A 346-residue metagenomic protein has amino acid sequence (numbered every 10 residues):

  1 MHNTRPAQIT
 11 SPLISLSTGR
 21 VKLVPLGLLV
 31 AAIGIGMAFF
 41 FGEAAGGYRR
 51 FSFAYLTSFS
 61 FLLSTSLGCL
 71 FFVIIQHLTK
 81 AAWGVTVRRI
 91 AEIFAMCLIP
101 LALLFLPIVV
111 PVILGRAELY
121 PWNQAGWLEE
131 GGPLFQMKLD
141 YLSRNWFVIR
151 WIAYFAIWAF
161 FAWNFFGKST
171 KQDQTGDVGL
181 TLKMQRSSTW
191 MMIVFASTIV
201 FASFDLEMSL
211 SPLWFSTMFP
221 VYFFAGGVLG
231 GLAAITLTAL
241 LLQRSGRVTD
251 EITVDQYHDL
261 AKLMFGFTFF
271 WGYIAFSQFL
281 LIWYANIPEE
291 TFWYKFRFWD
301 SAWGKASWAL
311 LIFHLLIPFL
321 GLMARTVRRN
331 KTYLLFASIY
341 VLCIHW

Functional and structural regions predicted by a protein language model:
H2-G68: N-terminal signal-anchor module of multipass membrane proteins
T18-A45, K138-F313, T326-V327: Long, contiguous internal "core" modules enriched in hydrophobic/ aromatic residues
S52, F59-Q174, M191: Transmembrane-helix bundle segments that line or gate the permeation/cavity pathway in multi-pass membrane proteins
S52-S58, V87-R89, P212-F224, F336: Non-cytosolic membrane-interface motifs at loop->transmembrane helix junctions
F71, Q278, C343-I344: Functional transmembrane alpha-helices
A233, A309-G321, I344-W346: Long, repeat-rich segments with strong aromatic
M323-L334: Membrane-helix interface "capping/anchor" motifs
Y333-C343: Central hydrophobic cores of alpha-helical transmembrane segments in multi-pass integral membrane proteins
